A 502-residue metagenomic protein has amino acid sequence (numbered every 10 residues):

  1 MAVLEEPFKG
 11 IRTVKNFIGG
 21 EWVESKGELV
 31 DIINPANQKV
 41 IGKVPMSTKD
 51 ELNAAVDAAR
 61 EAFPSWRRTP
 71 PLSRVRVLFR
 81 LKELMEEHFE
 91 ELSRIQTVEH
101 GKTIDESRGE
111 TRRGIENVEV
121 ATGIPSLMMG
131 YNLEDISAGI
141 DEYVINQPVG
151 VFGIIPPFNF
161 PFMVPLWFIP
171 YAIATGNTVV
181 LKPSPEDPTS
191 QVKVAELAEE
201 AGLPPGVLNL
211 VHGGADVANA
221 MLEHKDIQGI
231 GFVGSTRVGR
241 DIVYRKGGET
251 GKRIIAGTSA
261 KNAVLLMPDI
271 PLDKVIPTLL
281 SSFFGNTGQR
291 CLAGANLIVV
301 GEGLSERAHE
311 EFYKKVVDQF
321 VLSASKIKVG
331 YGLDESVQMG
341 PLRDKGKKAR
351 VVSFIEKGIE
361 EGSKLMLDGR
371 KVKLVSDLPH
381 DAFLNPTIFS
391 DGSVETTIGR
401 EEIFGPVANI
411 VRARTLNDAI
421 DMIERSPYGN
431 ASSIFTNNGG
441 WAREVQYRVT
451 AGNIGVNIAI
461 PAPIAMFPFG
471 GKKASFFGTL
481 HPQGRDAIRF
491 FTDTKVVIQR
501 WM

Functional and structural regions predicted by a protein language model:
M1-A36, R370: Hydrophobic face of amphipathic alpha-helices that form TPR/SEL1-like repeat modules and related alpha-solenoid
Q38, R74, Q96, V118 (+9 more regions): Residue-level signal for inorganic ion chemistry
K39-G42, L203, I227, L265 (+2 more regions): Conserved C-terminal structural/oligomerization subdomain of aldehyde/semialdehyde dehydrogenase
K39-M129, G139: Glycine-rich loop-to-alpha-helix module at the N-terminal edge of alpha/beta enzyme cores
I41-S47, A62-R68, I154, V264-L266 (+5 more regions): Short, well-ordered beta-strand elements within core beta-sheets of diverse protein domains
G130-I276, H309, A413, G478: Rossmann-like NAD(P) dinucleotide-binding subdomain of oxidoreductase/dehydrogenase enzymes
T178-V180, L365, N453: A short hydrophobic/small-residue beta-strand
G229, R237-S393, V456, W501: ALDH superfamily catalytic-core signature
